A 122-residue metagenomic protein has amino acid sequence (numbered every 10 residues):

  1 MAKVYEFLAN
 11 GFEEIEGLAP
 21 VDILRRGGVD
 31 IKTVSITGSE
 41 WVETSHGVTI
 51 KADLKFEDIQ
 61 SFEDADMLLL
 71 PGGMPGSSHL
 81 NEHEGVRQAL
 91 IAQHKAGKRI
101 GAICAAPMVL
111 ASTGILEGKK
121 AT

Functional and structural regions predicted by a protein language model:
M1-I100, V109-G118: Extended, subdomain-level signal for the structured scaffold at the beginning of enzyme domains
I103-C104: Short, thiol/selenol-centered motifs that function as redox-active sites or metal-ligating centers
A121: Acidic, metal/cofactor-coordinating or nucleic-acid-engaging core segments within structured domains
